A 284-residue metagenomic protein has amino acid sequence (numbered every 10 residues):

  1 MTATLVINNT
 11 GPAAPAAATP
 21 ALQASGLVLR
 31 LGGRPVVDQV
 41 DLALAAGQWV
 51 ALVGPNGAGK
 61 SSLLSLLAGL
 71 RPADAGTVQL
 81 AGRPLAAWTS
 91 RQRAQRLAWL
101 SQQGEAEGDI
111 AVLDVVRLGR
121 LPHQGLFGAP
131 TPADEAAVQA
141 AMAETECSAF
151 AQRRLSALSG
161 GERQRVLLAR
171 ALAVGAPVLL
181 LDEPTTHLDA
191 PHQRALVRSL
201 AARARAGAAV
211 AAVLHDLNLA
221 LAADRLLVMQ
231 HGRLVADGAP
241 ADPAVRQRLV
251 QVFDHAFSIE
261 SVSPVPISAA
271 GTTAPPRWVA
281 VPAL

Functional and structural regions predicted by a protein language model:
L22, V37-Q39: Conserved structural motif at the start of ABC-family nucleotide-binding domains
V53-P55: The feature captures the beta-strand-to-loop junction immediately N-terminal to the Walker
A68: Helix-to-loop junction immediately C-terminal to a conserved catalytic motif
G76-P84, R93: Conserved ABC transporter NBD signature motif
R117, P132-F150: Conserved ABC ATPase "signature" region
A129, R154-L158, E162: Conserved ABC ATPase signature
L179-E183: Catalytic Walker B motif of ABC-type/P-loop ATPase nucleotide-binding domains
